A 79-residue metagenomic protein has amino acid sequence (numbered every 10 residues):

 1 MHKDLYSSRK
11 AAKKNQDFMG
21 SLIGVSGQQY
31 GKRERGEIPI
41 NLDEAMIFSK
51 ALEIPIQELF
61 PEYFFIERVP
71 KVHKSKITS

Functional and structural regions predicted by a protein language model:
K3-L22, S75-I77: Short basic helix-loop element that most often maps to the first helix and adjoining turn of HTH DNA-binding modules
S8, L42-D43, I56: Short, Lys/Arg-enriched C-terminal cap helix and immediately downstream tail that follows
K13, K50, Q57-S79: Short, charged recognition helix plus adjacent turn of helix-turn-helix-like nucleic-acid-binding domains
D17, Q28-G31, Q57: Key DNA-contact positions within bacterial/archaeal DNA-binding proteins
V25-P39: Recognition helix of helix-turn-helix/homeodomain-like DNA-binding domains that insert into the DNA major groove
E34, E44, F60: DNA major-groove recognition helix of helix-turn-helix
E37-I47: Short, basic-rich loop-to-helix N-cap that marks the start of a DNA-contacting helix
